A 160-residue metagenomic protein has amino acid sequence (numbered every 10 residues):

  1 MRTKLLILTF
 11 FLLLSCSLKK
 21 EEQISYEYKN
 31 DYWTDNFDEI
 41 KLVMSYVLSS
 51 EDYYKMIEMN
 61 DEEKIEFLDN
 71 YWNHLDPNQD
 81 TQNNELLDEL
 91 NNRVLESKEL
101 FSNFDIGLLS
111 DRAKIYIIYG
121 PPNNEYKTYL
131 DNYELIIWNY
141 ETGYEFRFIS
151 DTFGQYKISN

Functional and structural regions predicted by a protein language model:
K4-L14: Sec-dependent N-terminal signal peptides
S17-N160: Residues within mature, well-folded domains
